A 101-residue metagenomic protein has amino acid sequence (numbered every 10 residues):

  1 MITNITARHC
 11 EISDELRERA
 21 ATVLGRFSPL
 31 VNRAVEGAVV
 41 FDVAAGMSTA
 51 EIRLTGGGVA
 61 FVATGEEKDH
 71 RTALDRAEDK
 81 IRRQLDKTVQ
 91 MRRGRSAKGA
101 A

Functional and structural regions predicted by a protein language model:
M1-A101: N-terminal, polar/charged subdomain of small-to-medium soluble alpha/beta proteins
